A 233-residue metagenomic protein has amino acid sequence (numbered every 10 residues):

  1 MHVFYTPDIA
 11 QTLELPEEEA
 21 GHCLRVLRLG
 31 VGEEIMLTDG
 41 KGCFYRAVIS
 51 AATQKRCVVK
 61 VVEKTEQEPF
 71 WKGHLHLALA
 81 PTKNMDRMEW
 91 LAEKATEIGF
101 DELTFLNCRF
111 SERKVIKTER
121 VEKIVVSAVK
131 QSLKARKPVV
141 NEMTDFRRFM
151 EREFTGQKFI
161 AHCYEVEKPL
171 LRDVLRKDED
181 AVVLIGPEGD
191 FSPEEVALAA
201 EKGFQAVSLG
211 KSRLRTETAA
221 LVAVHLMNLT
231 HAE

Functional and structural regions predicted by a protein language model:
M1-E66, E119: N-terminal positively charged helical leader segments and presequences
Q11, V31-E33, C43-Y45, K55-C57 (+5 more regions): A generic structural signal for short beta-strands and their flanking turns/coil linkers
V59, K137-N141, A206: Generic structural signal for residues in well-ordered beta-strands
K64, C108-S111, K211-S212: Short, ordered loop/turn segments at secondary-structure junctions
E68-I160: RNA substrate-binding interface of SAM-dependent RNA methyltransferases
F159-A197, F204-K211: Active-site/ligand-binding-proximal alpha/beta "capping" segment
P193-E233: Structured adenosyl-cofactor binding patch, chiefly the S-adenosyl-L-methionine
